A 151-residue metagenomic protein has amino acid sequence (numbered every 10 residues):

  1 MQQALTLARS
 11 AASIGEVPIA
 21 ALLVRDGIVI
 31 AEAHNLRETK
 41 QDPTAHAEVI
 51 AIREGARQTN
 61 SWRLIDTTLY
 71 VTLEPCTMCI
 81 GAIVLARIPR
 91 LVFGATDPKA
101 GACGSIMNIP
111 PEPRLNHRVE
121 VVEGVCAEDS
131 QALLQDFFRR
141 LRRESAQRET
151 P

Functional and structural regions predicted by a protein language model:
M1-A11, M78, A82-P151: Zinc-dependent deaminase
A4, A8-A11, A21, A31 (+3 more regions): Small-residue (primarily alanine) positions within well-ordered alpha-helices, especially packing/interaction faces
G15-I19, R63-I65: Short, basic and Ser/Thr-rich N-terminal targeting/leader segments
I19-G27: Short beta-strand scaffold segments in enzyme catalytic cores
I30-R37: Short beta->alpha transition motifs characteristic of CBS
R37, V71, A95: Residues that line or immediately flank small-molecule/substrate-binding pockets and catalytic motifs
T39-V49: A short, polar/charged loop-to-alpha-helix boundary motif
Q41, I52-A82, A86: Helix-adjacent hinge/juxtasegments
